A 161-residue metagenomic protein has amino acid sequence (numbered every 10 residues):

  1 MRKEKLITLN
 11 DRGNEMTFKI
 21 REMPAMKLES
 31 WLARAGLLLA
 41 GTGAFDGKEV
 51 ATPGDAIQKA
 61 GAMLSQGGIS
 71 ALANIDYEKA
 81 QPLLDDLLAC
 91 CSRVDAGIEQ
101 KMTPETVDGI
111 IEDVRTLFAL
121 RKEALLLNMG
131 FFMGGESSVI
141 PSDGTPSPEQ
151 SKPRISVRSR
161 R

Functional and structural regions predicted by a protein language model:
M1-N10: Short acidic, Pro/Gly- and aromatic-enriched capping/linker segments at domain boundaries
R2, A25-R161: Short, surface-exposed, charged amphipathic helix/loop patches that serve as local interaction elements
N10-R12, M23-A25: Generic structural motif
K19-R21: Short linear motifs in exposed loops
